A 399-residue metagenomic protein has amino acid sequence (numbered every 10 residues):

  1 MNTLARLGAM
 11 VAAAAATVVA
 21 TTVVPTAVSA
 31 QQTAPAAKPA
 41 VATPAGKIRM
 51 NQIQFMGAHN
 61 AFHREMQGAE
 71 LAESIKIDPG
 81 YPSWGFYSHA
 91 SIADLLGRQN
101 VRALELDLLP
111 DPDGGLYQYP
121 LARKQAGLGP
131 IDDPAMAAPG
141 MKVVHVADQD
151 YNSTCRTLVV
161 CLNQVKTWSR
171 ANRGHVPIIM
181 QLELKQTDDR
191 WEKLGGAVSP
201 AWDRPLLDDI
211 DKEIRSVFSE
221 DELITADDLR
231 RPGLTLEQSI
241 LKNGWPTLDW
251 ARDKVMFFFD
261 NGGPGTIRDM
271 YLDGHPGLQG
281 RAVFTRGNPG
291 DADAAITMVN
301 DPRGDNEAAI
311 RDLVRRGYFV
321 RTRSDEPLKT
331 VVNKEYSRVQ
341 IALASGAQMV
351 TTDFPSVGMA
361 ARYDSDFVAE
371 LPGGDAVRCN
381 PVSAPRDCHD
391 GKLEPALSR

Functional and structural regions predicted by a protein language model:
M1-A5: N-terminal secretory signal peptides that target proteins for export/translocation
G8-T22: Bacterial N-terminal signal peptides
T21-T33: Signal peptide processing junction and immediate N-terminal pro/mature segment of secreted/exported proteins
Q31-R399: Catalytic cores of phosphodiester-bond hydrolases, prominently lipid phosphodiesterases
